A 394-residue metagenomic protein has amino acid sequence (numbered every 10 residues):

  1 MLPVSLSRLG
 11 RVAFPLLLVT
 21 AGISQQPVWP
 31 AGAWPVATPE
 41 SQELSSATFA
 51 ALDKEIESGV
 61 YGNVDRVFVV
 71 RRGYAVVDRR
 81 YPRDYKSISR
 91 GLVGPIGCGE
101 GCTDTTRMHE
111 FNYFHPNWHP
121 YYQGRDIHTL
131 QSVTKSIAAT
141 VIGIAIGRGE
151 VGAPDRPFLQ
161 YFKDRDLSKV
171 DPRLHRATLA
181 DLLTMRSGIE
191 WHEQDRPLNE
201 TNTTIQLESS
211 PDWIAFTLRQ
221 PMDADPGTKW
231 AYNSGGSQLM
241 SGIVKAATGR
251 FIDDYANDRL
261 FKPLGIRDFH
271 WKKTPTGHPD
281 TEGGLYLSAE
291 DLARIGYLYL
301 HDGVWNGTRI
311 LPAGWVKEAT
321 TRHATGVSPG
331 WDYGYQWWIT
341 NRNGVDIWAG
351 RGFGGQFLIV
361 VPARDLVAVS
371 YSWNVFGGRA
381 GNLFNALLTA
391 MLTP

Functional and structural regions predicted by a protein language model:
M1-F14: Bacterial N-terminal signal peptides that target proteins for export
L6, L16-Y122, I146-V151, P211 (+1 more regions): N-terminal leader/targeting segments and the immediately adjacent pre-domain N-terminus
S45, A50, G73, R79 (+4 more regions): Active-site SXXK
S89, V93-W118, P157-K163, L198-D225 (+1 more regions): Short, charged, amphipathic alpha-helices and their helix-cap/turn boundaries
W118-P120, G124, T129, G147-I189 (+2 more regions): Active-site helix/loop module of the DD-peptidase/beta-lactamase fold, centered on the serine-lysine SxxK catalytic
G236-I243, G283-V304, Q356-W373: Active-site-proximal alpha-helical segments within enzyme catalytic domains
I266-F269, V316-V367: Active-site Gly/Thr loop motif
G350-P394: Structured C-terminal helix/loop/strand segments within mature extracytoplasmic catalytic/sensor domains
